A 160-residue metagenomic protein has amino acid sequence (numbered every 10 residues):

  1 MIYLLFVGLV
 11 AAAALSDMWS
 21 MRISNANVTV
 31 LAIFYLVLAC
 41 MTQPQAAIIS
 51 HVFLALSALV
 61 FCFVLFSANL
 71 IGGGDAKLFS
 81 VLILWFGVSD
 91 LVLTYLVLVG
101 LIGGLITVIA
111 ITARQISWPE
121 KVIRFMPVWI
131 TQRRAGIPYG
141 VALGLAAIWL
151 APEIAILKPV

Functional and structural regions predicted by a protein language model:
M1-V160: A membrane-topology feature that recognizes alpha-helical transmembrane segments and their immediate juxtamembrane
